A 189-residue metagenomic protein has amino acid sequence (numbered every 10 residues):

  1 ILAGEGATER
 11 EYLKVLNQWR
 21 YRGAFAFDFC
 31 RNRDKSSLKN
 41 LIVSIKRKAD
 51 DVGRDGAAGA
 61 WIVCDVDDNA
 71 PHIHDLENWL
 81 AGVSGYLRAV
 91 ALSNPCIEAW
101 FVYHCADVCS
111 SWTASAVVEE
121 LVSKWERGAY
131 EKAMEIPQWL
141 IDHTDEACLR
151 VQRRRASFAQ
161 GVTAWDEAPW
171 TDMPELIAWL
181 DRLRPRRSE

Functional and structural regions predicted by a protein language model:
I1-E11: Catalytic nucleophile-elbow at a beta strand-turn-alpha helix junction centered on a G-D-S/GDSL motif, marking
R10-R31, K46-W61, V66-E189: C-terminal accessory helical subdomains adjacent to catalytic cores in phosphodiester- and nucleotide-handling enzymes
D34-S44: Eukaryotic endosomal/vacuolar membrane-trafficking regulators centered on PX-domain-mediated PI3P pathways
